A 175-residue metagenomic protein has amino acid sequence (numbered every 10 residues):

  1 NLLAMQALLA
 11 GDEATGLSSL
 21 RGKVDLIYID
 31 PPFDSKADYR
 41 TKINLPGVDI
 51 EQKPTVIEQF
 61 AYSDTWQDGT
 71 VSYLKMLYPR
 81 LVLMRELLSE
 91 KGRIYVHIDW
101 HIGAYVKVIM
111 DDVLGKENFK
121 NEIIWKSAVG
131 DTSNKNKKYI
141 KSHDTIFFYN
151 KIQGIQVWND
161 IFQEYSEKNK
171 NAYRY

Functional and structural regions predicted by a protein language model:
N1-Y175: Core catalytic lobe of class I
